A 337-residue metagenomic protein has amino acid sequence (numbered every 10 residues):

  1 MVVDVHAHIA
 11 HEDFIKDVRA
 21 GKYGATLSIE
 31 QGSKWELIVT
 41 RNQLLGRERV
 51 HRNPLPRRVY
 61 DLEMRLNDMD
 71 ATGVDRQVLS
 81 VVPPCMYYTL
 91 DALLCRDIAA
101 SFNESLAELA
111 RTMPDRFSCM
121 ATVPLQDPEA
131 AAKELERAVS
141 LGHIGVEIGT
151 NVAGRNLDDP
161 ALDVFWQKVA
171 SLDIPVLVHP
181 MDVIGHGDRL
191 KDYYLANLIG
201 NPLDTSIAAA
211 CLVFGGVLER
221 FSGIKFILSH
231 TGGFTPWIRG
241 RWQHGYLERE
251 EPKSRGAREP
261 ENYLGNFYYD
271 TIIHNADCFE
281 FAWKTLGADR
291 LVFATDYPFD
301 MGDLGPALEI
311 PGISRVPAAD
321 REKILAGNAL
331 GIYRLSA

Functional and structural regions predicted by a protein language model:
M1, V5, A10-R76, E104-T112 (+5 more regions): Mid-to-C-terminal alpha-helical segments outside catalytic/metal-binding sites
V3-V5, Q77-L79, S118-A121, V146-I148 (+4 more regions): Hydrophobic faces of well-ordered beta-strands that scaffold small-molecule active sites in alpha/beta enzyme cores
H8, A153, M181-D182, G232 (+1 more regions): Catalytic metal-binding/acid-base residues of hydrolase active sites
F14-S28, L93-R96, L162, L190-D192 (+1 more regions): Aromatic- and acidic-residue-enriched segments that line the glycan-binding/catalytic groove of carbohydrate-active
D75-G215: Active-site gating/metal-coordination segments in enzymes
S206-A209, E248-K253, T271-N275: A general structural motif
V213-N262: Aromatic-lined glycan-binding groove of carbohydrate-active enzymes
P260-Y263, T285-G287: Short, conserved loop/helix-junction motifs that constitute active-site signature segments in enzyme catalytic cores
